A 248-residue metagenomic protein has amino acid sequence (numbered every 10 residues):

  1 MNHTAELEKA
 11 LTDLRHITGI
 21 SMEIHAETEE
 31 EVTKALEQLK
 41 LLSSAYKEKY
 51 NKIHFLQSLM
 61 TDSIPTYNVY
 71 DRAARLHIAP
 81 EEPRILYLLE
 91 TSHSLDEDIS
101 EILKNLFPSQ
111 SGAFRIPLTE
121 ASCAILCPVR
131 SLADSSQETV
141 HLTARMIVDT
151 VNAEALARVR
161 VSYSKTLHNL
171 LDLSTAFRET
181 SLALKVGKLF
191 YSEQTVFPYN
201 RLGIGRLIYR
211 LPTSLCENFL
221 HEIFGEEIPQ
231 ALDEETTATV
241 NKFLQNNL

Functional and structural regions predicted by a protein language model:
M1-A26: Non-catalytic regulatory/interaction regions at protein termini and inter-domain linkers
E6, D13, E31-K34, E179: Charged, amphipathic alpha-helical oligomerization/scaffolding segments
E6, T66-L86, E90-L95, I102-L248: Cytosolic nucleotide-utilizing catalytic cores of signal-transduction proteins
L14, L56-Q57, F190: Generic hydrophobic, helix-prone segments enriched in Leu/Val/Ile
S21, H25-S58: Short, charged amphipathic alpha-helical surface segments
T61-D62: Gly/Thr-rich phosphate-binding loop signature of adenosyl cofactor/nucleotide-binding cores
